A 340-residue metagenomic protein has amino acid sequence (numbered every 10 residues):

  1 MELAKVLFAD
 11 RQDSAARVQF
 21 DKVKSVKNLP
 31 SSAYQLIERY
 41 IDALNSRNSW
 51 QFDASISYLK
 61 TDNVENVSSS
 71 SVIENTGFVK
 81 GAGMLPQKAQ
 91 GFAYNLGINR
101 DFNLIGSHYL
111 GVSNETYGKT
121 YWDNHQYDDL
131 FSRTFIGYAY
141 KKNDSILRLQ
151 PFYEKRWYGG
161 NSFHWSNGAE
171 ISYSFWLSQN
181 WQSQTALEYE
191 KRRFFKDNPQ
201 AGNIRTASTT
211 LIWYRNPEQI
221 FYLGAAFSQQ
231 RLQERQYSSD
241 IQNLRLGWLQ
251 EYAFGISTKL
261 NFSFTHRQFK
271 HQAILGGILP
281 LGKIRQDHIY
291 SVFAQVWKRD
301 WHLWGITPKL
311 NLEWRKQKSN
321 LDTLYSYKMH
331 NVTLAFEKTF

Functional and structural regions predicted by a protein language model:
M1-F340: Gram-negative and organellar
